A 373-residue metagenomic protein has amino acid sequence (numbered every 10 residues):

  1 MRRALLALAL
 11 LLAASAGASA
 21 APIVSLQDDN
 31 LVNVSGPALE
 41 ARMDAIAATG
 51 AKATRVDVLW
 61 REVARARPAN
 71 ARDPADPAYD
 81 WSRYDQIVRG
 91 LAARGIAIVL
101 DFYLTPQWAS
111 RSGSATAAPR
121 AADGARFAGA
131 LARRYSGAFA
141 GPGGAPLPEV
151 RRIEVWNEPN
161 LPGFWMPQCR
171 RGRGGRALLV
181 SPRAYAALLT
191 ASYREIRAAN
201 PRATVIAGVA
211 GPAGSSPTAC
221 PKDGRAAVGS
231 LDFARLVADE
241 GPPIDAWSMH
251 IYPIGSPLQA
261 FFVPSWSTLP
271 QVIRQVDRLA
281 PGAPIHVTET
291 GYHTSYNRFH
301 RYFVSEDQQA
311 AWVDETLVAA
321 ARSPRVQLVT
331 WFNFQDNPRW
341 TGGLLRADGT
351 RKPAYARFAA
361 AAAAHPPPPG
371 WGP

Functional and structural regions predicted by a protein language model:
A4, A18-R55, P68-P74, R89 (+3 more regions): N-terminal carbohydrate-binding accessory modules
A4-S15: Bacterial N-terminal signal peptides
I23-S25, A53-R55, G95-V99, V150-E154 (+4 more regions): Structural preference for beta-strand elements that scaffold enzyme active sites
L26, T54, L91, L131 (+8 more regions): Conserved, mostly hydrophobic/aromatic
D29-N33, L59-V63, I98, L104-W108 (+6 more regions): Solvent-exposed loop/turn segments at secondary-structure junctions within structured extracellular/periplasmic domains
G36-E40, A125-R151, R176-D307, L344-A347: Noncatalytic carbohydrate-binding groove/subsite architecture in carbohydrate-active enzymes
E40-T49, A53-A132, P146, G174-G208 (+1 more regions): Aromatic-lined substrate-binding rim segments of carbohydrate-active enzymes
E149, E154, P159, F164 (+2 more regions): Aromatic-rich peripheral "rim/lid" segments of glycoside hydrolase catalytic domains that contact and position glycan
